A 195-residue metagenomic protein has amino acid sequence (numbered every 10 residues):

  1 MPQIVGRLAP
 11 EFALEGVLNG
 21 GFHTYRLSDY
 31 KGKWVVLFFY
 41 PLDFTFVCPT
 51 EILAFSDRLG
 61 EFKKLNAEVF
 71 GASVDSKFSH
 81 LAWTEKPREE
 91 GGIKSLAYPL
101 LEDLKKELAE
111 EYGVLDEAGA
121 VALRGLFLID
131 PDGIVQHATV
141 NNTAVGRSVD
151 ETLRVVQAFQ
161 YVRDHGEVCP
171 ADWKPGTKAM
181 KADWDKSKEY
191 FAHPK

Functional and structural regions predicted by a protein language model:
M1-K195: Chalcogenol-based redox active-site neighborhoods
